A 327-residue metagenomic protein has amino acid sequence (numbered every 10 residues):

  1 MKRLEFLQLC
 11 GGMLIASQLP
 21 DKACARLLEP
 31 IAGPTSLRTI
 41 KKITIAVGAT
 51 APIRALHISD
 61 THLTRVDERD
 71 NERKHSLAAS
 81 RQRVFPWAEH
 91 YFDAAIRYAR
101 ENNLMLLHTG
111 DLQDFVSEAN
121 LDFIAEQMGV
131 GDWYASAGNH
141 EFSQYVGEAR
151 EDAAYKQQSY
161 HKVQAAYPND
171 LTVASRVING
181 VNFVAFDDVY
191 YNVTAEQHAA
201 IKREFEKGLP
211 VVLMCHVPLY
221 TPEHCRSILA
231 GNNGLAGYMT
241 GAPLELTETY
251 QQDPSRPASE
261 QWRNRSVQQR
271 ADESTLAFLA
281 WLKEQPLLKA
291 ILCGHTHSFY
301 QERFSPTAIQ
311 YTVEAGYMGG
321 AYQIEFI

Functional and structural regions predicted by a protein language model:
E5-R26: N-terminal export signals
R26-A119: N-terminal active-site segment of His-dependent metallophosphoesterases
S36-V47, S117-V212, A230-L246, Q301-F326: Extended active-site neighborhood of metal-dependent phosphoesterases/phosphodiesterases
H57-S59, L107-D111, Y134-N139, F186 (+4 more regions): Active-site neighborhood of phospho(di)ester-bond hydrolases with catalytic His/Asp-centered motifs
T61-H90, S143-A166, E223, V267: Acidic/histidine-rich helix-loop elements that form or flank divalent-metal/phosphate-binding sites at the catalytic
A95-M105, Y191-R303: His/acidic metal-ligating clusters that form di-metal
L112-Q113, D187-Y190, V267: The substrate-binding groove and active-site-proximal loops of carbohydrate-active enzymes, especially glycoside
